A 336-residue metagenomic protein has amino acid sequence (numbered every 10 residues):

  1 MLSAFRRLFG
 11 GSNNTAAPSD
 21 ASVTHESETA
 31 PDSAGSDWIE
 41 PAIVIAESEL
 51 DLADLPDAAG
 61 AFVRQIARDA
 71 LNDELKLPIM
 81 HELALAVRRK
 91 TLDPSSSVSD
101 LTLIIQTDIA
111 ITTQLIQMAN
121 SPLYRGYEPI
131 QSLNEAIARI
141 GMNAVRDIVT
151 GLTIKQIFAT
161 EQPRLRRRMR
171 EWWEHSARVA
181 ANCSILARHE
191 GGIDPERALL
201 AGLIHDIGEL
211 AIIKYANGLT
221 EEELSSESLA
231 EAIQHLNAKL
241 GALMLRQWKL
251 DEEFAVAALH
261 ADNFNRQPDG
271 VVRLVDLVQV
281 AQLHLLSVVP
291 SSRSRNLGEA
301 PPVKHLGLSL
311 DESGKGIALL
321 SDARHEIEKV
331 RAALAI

Functional and structural regions predicted by a protein language model:
L2-I207, A211-L219, L224-A300, V330: Conserved alpha-helical "signature site" that marks functionally important helical segments or helix/loop junctions
L297-E312: Short helix/strand-capping connector loops at secondary-structure junctions
L308-K315, L319-A335: C-terminal accessory extensions/subdomains outside the catalytic/core fold
